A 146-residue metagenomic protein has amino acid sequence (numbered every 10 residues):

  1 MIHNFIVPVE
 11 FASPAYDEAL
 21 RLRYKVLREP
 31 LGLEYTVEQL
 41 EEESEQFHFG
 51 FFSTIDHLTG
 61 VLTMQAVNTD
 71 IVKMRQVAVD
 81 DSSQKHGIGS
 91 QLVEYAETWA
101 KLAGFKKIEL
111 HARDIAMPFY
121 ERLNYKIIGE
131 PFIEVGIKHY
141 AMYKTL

Functional and structural regions predicted by a protein language model:
I2-L123, I128-T145: Anionic, Ser/Thr-rich low-complexity intrinsically disordered regions
